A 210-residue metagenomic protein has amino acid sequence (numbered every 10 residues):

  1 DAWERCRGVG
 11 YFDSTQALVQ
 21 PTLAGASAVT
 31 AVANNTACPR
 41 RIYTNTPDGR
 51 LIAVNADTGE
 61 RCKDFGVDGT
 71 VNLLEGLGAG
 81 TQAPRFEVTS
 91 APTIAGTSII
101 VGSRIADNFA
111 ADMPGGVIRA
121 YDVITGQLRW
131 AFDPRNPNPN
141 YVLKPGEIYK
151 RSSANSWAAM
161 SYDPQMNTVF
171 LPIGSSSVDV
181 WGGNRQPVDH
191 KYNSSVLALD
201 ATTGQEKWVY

Functional and structural regions predicted by a protein language model:
D1-A2, D13, A17-L18, L51-A83 (+2 more regions): Extracytoplasmic/lumenal domain signature
W3-R50, P84-A110, V117, Y149-R185 (+2 more regions): Repeat-blade elements of multi-bladed beta-propeller folds
